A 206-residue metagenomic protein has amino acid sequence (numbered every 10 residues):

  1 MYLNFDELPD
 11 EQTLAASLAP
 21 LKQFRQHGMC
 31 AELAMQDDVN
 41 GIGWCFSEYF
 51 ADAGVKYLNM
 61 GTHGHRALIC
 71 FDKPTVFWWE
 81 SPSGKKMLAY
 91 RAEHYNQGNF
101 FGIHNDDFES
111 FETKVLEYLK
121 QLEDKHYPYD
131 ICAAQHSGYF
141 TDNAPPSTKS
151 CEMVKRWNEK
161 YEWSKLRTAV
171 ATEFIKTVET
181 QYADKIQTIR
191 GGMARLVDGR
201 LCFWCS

Functional and structural regions predicted by a protein language model:
M1-S206: Catalytic-domain carbohydrate-binding cleft regions of carbohydrate-active enzymes
